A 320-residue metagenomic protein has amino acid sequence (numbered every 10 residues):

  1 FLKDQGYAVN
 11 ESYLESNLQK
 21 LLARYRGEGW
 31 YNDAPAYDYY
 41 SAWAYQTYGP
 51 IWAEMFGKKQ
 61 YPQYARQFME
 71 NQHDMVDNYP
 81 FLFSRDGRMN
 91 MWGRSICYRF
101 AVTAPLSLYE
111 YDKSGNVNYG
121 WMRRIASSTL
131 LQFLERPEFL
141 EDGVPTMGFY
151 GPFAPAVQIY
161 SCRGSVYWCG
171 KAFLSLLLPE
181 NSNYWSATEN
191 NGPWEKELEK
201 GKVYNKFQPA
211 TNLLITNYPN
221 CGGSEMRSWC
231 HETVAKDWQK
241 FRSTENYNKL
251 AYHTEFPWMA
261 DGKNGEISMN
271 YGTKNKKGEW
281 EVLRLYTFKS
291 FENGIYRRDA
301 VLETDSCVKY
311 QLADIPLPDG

Functional and structural regions predicted by a protein language model:
F1-N191: Extracellular polysaccharide-recognition and catalytic grooves
E110-G320: Extended polysaccharide-engagement surfaces of secreted carbohydrate-active enzymes
